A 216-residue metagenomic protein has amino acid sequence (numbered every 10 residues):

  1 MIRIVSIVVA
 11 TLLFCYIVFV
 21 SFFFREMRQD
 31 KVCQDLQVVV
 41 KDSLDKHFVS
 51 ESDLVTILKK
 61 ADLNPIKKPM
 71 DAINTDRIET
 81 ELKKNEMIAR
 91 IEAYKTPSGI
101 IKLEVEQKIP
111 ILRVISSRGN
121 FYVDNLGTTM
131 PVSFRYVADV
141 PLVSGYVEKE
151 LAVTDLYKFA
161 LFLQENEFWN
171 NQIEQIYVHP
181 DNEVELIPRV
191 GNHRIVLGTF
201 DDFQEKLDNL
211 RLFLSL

Functional and structural regions predicted by a protein language model:
M1-P69: N-terminal membrane-targeting segments
C33-D35, I73, E86, T96-I100 (+6 more regions): Extracytoplasmic
V40-L44, K95-P97, V105-I109, V147 (+3 more regions): A mature extracytoplasmic/lumenal domain signature
S43-K84, F134-L161, G198-F200, Q204-D208 (+1 more regions): Periplasmic/extracytosolic POTRA-like scaffold domains at the N-termini of outer-membrane and outer-envelope
I66, K83-A89, Q164-Q172: Short secondary-structure junctions
N74-L126: Structured, soluble extracytoplasmic/luminal domains of envelope-associated proteins
E92, Q175, E185: Short, surface-exposed charged micro-motifs
E104-P180, I195: Extracytoplasmic segments of membrane-associated envelope/inner-membrane machinery
